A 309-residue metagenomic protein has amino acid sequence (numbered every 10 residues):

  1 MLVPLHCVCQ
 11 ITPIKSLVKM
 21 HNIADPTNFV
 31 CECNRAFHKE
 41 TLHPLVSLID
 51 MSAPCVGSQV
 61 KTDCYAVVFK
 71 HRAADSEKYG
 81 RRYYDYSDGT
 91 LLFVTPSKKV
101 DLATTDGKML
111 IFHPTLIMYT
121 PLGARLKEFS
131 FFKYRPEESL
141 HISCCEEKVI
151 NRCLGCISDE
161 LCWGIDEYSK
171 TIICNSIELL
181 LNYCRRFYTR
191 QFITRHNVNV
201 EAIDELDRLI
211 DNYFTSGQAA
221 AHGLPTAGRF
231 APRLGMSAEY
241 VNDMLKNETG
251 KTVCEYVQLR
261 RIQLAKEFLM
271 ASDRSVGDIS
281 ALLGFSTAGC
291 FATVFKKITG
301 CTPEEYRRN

Functional and structural regions predicted by a protein language model:
M1-Y84: Generic protein-terminus/edge-of-domain signal
C9, K15-S16, A103-W163: A hydrophobic/aromatic-rich effector-binding and dimerization subdomain of bacterial HTH-type transcriptional regulators
Y86-K99, I111-P114: Conserved metal-binding segment of the jelly-roll/cupin
G89, R229-M236, V241, L245 (+3 more regions): Append "Primarily bacterial transcriptional regulators
K148-R208: An amphipathic alpha-helical interaction segment
H196-L234, Y256-R274: A short, Lys/Arg-enriched amphipathic alpha-helix from helix-turn-helix/homeodomain DNA-binding modules
N247-T287, R308-N309: Terminal helix-turn-helix DNA-binding modules in bacterial transcription factors
G289-N309: …primarily DNA-binding HTH/wHTH and HhH modules…
